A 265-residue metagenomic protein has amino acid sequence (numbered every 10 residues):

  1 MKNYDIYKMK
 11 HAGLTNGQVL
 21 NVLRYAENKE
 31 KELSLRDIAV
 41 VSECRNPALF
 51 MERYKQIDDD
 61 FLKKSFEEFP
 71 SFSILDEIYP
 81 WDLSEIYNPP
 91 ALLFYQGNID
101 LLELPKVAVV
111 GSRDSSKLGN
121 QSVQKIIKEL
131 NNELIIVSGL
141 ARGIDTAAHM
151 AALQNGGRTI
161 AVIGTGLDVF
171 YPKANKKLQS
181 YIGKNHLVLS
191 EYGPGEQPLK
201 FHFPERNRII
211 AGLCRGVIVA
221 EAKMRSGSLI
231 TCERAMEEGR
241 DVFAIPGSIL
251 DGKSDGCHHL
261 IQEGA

Functional and structural regions predicted by a protein language model:
M1-K128: Short, positively charged patches
N3, I74-A265: Glycine-biased, small-residue-rich flexible motifs in mid-sequence functional cores and linkers
